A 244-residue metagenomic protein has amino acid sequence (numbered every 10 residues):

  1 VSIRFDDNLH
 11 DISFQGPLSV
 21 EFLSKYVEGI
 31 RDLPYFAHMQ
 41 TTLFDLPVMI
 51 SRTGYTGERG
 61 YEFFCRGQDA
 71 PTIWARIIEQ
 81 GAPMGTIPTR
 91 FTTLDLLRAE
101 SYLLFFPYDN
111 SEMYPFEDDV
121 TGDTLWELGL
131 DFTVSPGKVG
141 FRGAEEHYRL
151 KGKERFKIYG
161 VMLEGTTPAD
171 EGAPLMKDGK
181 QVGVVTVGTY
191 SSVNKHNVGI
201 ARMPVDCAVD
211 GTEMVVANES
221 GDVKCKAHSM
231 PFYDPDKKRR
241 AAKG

Functional and structural regions predicted by a protein language model:
V1-G244: Conserved, structured C-terminal
